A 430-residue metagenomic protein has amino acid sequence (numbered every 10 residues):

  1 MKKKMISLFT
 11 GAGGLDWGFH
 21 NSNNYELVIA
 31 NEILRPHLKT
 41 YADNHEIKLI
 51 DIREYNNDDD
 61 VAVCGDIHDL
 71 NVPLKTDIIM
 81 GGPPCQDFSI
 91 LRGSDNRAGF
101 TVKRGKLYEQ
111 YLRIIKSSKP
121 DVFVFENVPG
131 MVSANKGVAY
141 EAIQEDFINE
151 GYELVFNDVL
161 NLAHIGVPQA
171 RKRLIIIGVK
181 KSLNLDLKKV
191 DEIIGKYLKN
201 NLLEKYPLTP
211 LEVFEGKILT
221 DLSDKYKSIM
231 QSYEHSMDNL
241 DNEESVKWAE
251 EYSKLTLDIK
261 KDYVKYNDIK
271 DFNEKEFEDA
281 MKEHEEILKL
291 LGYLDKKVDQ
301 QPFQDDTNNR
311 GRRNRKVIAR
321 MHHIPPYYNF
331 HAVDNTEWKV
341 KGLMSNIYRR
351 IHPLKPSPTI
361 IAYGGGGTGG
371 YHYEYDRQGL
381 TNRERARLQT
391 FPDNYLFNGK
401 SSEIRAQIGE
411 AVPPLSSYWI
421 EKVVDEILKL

Functional and structural regions predicted by a protein language model:
K2-K119, P129-S133, V138-E141: Core alpha/beta nucleotide-donor-binding catalytic domains of modification enzymes
G13, R35, P84-Q86, P129-G130 (+4 more regions): Short, solvent-exposed loop/turn segments at secondary-structure junctions
N56-N57, P73, V167-A170, I351-L354: Extracellular/periplasmic catalytic domains that process cell-envelope and extracellular macromolecules
V63-I67, V159-A163, G342-N346: Short alpha-helical segments and helix-capping/turn motifs at coil-helix boundaries
R104-V179: Conserved Class I SAM-dependent methyltransferase catalytic core
V167-V246: Flexible, glycine-/basic-rich loop-and-beta segments that form/coincide with the SAM-dependent methyltransferase
E243-L430: C-terminal target-recognition/interaction regions appended to catalytic cores
